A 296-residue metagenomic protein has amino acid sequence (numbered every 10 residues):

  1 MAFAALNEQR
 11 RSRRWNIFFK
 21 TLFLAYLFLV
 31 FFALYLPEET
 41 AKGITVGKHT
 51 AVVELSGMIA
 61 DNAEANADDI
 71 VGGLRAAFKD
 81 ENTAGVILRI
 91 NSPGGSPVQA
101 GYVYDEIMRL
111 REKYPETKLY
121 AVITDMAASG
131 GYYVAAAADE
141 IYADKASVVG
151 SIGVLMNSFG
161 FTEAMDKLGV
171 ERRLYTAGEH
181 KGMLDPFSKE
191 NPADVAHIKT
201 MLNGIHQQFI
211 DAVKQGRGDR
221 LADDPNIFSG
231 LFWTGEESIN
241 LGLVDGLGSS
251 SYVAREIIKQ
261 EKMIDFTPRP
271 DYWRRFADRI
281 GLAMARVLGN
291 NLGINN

Functional and structural regions predicted by a protein language model:
M1-D144, L155-N296: N-terminal organellar transit peptides
I152: A substrate-binding/cap region within the structured catalytic cores of diverse enzymes
